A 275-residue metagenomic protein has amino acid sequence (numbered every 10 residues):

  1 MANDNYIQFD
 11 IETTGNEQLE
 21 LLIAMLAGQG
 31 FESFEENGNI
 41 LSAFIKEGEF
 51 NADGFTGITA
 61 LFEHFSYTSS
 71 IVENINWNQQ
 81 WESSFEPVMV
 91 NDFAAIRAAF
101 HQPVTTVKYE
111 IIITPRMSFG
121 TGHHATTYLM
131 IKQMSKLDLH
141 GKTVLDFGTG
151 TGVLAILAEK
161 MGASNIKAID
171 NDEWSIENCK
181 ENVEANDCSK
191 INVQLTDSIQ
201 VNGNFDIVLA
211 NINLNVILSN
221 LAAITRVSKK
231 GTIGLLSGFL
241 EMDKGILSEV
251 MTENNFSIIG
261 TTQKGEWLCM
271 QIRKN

Functional and structural regions predicted by a protein language model:
A2-T105: N-terminal auxiliary segments of SAM/dcSAM-dependent transferases
Q8, A95, I112-T114, N213 (+1 more regions): Conserved beta-strand segments that form the floor/walls of ligand-binding pockets within enzyme and binding domains
A24, Y128-I131, S135, L218-A222: Amphipathic, non-transmembrane alpha-helical secondary structure
F34, Y67-S69, I96, I111 (+2 more regions): Generic structural signal for residues in well-ordered beta-strands
N78-H140: SAM-dependent Rossmann-like transferase core, predominantly class I methyltransferases with a strong bias toward
M117, T121-V201: Conserved SAM/SAH cofactor-binding pocket of Class I
N171-N275: S-adenosylmethionine
